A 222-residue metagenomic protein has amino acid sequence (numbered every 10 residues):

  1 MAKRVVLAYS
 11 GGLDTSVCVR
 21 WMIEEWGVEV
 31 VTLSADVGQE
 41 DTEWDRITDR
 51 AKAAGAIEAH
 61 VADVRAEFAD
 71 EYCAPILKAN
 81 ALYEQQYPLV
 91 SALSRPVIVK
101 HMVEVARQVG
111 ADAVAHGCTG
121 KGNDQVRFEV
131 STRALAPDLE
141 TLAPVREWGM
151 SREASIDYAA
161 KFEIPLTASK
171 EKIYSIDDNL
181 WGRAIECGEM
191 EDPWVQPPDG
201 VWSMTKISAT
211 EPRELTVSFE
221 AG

Functional and structural regions predicted by a protein language model:
A2-A8, L13-G222: Nucleotide-activated chemistry modules centered on ATP-dependent adenylation/adenylyltransferase
